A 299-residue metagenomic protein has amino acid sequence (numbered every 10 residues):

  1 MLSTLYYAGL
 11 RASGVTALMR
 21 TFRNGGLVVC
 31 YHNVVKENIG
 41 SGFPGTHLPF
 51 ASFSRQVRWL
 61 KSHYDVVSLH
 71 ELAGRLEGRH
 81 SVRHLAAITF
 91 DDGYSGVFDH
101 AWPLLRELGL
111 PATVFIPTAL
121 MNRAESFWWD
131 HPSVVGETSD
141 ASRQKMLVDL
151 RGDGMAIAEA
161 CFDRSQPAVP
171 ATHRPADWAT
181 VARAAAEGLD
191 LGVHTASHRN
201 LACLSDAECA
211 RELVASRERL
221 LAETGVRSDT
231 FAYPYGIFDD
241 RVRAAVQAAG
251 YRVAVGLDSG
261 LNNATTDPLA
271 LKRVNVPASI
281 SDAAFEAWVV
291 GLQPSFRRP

Functional and structural regions predicted by a protein language model:
M1-T89, G96, F127-V134, C203-P299: C-terminal active-site subregion of NodB/CE4 polysaccharide deacetylases
V35, R83-L85, R106-D239, P268-L271: Metal-dependent polysaccharide deacetylase catalytic core of the NodB/CE4 family, i.e., the active-site-bearing domain
S54-V57, W102, W178-A182, R243: Short amphipathic alpha-helical segments and helix-helix/interface helices
R55-H63, L104-L108, E187: A short, Lys/Arg-enriched amphipathic alpha-helix followed by its capping loop at the start of a domain
D92-D99, L104: Short acidic, Gly/Ser-rich segments with clustered Asp/Glu that frequently serve as metal-coordination loops in enzyme
